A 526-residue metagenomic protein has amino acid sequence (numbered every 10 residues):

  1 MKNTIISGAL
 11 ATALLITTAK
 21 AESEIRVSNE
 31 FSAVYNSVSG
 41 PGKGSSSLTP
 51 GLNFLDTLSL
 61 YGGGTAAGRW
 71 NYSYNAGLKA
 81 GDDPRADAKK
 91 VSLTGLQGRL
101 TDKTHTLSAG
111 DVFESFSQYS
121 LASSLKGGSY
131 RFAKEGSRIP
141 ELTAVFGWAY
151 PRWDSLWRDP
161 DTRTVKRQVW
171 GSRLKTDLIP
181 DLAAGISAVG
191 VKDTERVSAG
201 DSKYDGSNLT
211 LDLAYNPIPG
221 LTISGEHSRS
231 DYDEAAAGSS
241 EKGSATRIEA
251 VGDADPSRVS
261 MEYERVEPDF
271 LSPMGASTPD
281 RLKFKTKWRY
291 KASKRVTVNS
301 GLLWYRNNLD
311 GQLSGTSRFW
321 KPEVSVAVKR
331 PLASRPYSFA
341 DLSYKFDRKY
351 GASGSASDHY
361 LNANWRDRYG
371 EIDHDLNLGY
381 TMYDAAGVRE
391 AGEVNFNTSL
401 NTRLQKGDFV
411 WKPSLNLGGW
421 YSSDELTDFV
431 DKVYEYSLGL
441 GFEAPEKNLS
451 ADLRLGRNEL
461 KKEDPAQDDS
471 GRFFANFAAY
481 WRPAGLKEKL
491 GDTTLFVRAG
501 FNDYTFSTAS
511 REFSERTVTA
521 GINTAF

Functional and structural regions predicted by a protein language model:
M1-T4: Positively charged n-region of N-terminal signal peptides that target proteins for export
I6-L15: Hydrophobic helical h-region of N-terminal Sec-dependent signal peptides in bacterial secretory/periplasmic proteins
A21-F526: Gram-negative and organellar
